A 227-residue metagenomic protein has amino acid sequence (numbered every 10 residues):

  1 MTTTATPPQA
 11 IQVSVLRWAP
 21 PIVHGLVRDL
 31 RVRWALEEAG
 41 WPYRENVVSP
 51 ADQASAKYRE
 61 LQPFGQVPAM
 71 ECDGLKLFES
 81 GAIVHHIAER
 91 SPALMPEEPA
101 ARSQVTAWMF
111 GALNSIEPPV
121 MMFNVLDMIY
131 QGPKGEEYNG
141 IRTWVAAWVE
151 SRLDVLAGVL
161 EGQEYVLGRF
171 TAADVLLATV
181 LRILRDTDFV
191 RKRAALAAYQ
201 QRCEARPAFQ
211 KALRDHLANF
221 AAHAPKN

Functional and structural regions predicted by a protein language model:
M1-T143: GST-like domain detector, emphasizing the conserved glutathione-binding G-site in the N-terminal thioredoxin-like
T2-T4, A112-A205: GST-like fold's C-terminal all-alpha helical module
S49, A172, H216-L217: Short, solvent-exposed turn/loop segments enriched in Gly/Ser/Thr/Pro and often Arg
A51, Y199, A218-N219: Positions that flank functional sites
A88, V180-L181, L213: Active-site-flanking alpha-helical
R214-N227: Terminal-tail/helix-coil boundary detector
